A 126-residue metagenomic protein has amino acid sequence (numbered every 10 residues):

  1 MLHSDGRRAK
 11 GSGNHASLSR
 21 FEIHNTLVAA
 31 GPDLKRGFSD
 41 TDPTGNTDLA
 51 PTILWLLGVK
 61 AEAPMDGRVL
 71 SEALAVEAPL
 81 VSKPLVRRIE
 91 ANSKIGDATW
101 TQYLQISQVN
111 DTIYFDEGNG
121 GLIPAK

Functional and structural regions predicted by a protein language model:
M1-K126: Membrane-interface soluble catalytic domains
